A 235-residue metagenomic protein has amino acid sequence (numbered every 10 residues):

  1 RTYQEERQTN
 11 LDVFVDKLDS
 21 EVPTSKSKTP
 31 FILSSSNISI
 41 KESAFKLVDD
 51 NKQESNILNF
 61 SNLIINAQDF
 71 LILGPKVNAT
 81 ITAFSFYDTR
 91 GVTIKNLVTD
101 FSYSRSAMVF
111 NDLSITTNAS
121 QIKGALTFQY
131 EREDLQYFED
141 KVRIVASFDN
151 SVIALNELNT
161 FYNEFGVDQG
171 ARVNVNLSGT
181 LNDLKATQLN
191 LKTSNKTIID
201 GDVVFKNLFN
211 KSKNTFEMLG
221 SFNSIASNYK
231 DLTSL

Functional and structural regions predicted by a protein language model:
R1-E5, V22, T29, F70-I72 (+4 more regions): Terminal hydrophobic membrane-targeting helix
R1-I72, T117, K123-E131, Y137-K141 (+2 more regions): Secondary-structure transition motifs
D19-S20, S43, V77-T80, V92 (+5 more regions): Flexible, solvent-exposed coil segments and beta strand-coil junctions, predominantly the extracellular/periplasmic
S27, S34, S39-K41, E54 (+9 more regions): Repetitive beta-strand solenoid architecture
S36, P75-V77, S120, F138-V142 (+3 more regions): Outer-envelope beta-barrel architecture signal
F45, T80-F84, A107-S114, D183-L191: Transmembrane beta-strand segments that form the barrel wall of outer-membrane beta-barrel proteins
D50-I65, G91-D100, S106, S114-Q129 (+3 more regions): Amphipathic hydrophobic-ligand
